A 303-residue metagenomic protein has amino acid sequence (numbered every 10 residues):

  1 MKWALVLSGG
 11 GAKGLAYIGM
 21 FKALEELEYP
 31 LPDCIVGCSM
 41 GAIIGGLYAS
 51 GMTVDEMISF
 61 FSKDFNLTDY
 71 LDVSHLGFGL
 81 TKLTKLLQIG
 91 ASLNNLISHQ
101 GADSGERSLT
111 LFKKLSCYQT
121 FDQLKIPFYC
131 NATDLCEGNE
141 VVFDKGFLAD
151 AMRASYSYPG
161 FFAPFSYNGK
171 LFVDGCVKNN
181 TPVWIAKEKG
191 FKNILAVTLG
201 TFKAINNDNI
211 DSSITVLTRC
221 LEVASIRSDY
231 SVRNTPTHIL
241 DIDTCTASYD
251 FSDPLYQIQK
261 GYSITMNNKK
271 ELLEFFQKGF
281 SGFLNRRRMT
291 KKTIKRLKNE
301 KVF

Functional and structural regions predicted by a protein language model:
M1-C38, G46-F303: Patatin-like phospholipase
